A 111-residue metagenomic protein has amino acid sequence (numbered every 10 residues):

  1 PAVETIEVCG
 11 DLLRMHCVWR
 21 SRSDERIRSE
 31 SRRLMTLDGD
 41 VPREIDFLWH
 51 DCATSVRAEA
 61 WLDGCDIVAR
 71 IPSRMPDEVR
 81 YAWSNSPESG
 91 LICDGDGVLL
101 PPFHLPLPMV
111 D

Functional and structural regions predicted by a protein language model:
P1-G39, D63: Surface beta-strand/loop "capping" patches
H16-S23, L48, R70-P76: Secondary-structure transition/turn motif
R32-C52: Short, surface-exposed alpha-helix to beta-strand junction/turn motifs within ectodomains of secreted and cell-envelope
S55-D77: A surface-exposed beta-strand-loop module
D77-W83: Short, aromatic- and glycine-rich surface loops/edge beta-strands on solvent-exposed regions
W83-D94, L99: Short acidic/polar inter-strand loop motif in beta-rich domains
D94-D111: Short beta-strand elements
